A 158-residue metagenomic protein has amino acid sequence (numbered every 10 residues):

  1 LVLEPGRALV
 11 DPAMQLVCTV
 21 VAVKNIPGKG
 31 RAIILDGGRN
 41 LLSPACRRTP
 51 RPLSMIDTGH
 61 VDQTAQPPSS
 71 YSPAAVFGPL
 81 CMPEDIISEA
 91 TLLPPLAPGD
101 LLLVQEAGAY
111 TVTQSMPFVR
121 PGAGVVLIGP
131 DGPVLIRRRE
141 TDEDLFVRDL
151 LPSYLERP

Functional and structural regions predicted by a protein language model:
L1-P158: Charged (often Lys/Glu-rich) extended helix/loop segments that serve as interaction or gating elements
